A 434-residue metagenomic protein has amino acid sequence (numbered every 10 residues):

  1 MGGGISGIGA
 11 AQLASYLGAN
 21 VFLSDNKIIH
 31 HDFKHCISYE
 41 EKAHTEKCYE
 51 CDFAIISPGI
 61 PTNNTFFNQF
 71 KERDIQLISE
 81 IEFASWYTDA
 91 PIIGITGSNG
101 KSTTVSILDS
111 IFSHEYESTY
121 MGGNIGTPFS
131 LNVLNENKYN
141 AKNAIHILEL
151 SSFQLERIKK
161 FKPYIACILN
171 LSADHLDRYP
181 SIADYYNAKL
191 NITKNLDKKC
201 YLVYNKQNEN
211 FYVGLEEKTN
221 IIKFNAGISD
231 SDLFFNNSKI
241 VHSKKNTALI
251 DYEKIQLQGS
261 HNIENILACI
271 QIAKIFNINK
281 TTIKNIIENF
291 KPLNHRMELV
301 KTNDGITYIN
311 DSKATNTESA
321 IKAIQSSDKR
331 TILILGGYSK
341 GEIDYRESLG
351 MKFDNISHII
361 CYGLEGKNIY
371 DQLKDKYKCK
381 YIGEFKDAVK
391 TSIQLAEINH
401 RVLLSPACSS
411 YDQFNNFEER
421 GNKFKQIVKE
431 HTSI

Functional and structural regions predicted by a protein language model:
M1-S79, F83, I278, D371 (+1 more regions): N-terminal leader/targeting and accessory segments in enzymes
G4, K27, I125, K206-N208 (+1 more regions): Residues in the short beta-alpha loop(s) of Rossmann-like NAD(P)-binding domains
G7-L17, S118, Y252-I356, D371: Nucleotide phosphate-binding/pyrophosphate-handling subdomain across enzymes that bind or process nucleotide phosphates
Q12-Y16, T45-C51, P58-K206, N210-N220 (+5 more regions): Phosphate-binding loop of NTP-binding sites
V21-D25, Y120-M121, I147, L404: Short beta-strand "acidic-cap" motif of Rossmann-like dinucleotide-binding folds
F22-N26, L202-K206, I334-G336, N355-L364: Short internal beta-strands
D25, I78-E82, K218-F235, K284-E288 (+2 more regions): Beta-strand->loop->alpha-helix junctions that form or flank phosphate-binding loops in nucleotide-handling enzymes
E342-H400, I434: C-terminal helical cap/extension that packs against the catalytic core of soluble nucleotide-cofactor enzymes
